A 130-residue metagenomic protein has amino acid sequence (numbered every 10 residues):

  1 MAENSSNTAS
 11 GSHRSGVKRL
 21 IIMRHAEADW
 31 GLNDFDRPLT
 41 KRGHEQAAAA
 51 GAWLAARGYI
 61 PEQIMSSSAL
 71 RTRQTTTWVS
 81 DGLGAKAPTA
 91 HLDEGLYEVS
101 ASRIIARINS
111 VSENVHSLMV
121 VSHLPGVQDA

Functional and structural regions predicted by a protein language model:
A2, S15-G95, V99: Active-site-proximal alpha-helix that buttresses catalytic centers in soluble enzyme cores
S5-A9: Membrane-embedded alpha-helical bundles that constitute the cytochrome b-like, heme-associated redox core of multi-pass
R14-S15, E113: A generic fold-level signal
T75-V79, I104, A130: Hydrophobic packing residues within well-ordered alpha-helices of enzyme cores
L96-I108: Short alpha-helix plus adjacent loop in nuclease-associated cores
I105-A130: Active-site-adjacent alpha-helix immediately C-terminal to a catalytic or transition-state-stabilizing loop
